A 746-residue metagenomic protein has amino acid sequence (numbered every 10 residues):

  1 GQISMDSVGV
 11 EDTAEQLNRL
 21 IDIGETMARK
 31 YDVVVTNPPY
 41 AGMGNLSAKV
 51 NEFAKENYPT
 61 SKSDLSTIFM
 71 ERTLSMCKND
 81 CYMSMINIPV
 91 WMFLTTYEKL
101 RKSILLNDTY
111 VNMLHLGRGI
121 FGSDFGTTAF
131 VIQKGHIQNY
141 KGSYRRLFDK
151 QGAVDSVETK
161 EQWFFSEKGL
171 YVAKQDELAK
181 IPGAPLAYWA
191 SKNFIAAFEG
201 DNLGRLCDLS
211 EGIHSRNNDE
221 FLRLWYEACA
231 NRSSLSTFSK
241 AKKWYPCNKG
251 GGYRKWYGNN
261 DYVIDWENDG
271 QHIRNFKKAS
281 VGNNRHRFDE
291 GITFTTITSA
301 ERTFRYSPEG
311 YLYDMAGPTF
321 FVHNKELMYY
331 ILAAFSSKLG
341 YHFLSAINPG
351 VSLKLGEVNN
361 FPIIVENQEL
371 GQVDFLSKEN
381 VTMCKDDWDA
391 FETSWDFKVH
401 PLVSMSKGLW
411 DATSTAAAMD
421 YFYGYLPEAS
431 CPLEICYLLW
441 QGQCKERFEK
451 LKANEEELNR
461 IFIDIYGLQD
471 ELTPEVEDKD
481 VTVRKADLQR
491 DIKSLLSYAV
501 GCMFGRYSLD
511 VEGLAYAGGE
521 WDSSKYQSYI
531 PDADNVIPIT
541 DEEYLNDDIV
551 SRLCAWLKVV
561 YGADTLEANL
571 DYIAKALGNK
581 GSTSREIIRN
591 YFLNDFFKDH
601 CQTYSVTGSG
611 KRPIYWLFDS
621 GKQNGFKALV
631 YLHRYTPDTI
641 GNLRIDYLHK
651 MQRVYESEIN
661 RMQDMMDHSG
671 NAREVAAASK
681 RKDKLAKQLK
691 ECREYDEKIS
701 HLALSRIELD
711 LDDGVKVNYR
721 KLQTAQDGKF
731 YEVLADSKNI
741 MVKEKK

Functional and structural regions predicted by a protein language model:
G1-Q2, A14-Q16, T36, M85-K102 (+4 more regions): Conserved S-adenosyl-L-methionine
G1-R29, V33: Class I S-adenosyl-L-methionine-dependent methyltransferase module
V8-T13, R205-E220, S236-T237, N259-V263 (+5 more regions): Short coil/turn segments at secondary-structure boundaries
E25-L235, N259, I273-N275, D289 (+5 more regions): Signature of N6-adenine DNA methyltransferases within the class I
V111, K168-H323, D374-K378, T393 (+10 more regions): Polyanion-binding catalytic cores of nucleic-acid enzymes and NTP/SAM-utilizing transferases
A129-H136, E326-M328, K338-Y341, S352-L353 (+4 more regions): C-terminal, active-site-flanking charged/polar segments
N248, R285-T303, Y313, I331-S345 (+3 more regions): Short Ser/Thr-interspersed hydrophobic loop/turn segments at strand-loop and sheet-helix junctions that line or gate
T393-W395, P401, S406-I435, G442-G467 (+1 more regions): Terminal accessory regions of large proteins
